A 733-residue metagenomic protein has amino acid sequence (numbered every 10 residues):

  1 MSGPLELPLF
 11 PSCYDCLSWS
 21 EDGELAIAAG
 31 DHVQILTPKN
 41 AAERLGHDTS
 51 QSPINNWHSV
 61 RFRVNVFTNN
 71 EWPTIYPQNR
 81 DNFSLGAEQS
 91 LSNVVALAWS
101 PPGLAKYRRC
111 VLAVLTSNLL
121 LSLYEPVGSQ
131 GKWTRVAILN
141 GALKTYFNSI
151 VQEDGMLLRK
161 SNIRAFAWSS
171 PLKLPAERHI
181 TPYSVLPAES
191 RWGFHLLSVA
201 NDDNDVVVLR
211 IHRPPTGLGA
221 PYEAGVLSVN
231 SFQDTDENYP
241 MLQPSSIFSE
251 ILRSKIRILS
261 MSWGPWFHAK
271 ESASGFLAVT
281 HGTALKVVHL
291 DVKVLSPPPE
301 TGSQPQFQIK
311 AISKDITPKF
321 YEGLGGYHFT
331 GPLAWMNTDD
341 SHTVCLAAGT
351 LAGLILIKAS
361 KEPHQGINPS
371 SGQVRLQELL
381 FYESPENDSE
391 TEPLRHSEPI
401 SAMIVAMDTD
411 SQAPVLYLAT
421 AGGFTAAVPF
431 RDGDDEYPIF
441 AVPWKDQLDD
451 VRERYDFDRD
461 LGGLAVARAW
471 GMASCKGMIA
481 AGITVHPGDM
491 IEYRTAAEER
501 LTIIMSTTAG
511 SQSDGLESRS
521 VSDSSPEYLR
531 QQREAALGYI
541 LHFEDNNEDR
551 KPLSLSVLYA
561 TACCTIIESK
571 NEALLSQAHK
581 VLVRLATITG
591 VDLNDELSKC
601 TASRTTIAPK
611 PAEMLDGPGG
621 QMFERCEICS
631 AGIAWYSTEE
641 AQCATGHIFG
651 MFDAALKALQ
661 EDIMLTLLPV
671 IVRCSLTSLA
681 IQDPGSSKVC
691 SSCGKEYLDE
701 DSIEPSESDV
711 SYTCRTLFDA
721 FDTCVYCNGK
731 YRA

Functional and structural regions predicted by a protein language model:
M1-A26, D31-L45, S52, N79-N82 (+4 more regions): C-terminal scaffolding/assembly regions of large eukaryotic complex subunits
M1-L5, G23-A87, L120-Y146, D154 (+3 more regions): Beta-propeller domains
P8-S20, G86-R108, D154-W192, E250-S272 (+4 more regions): Structural signature of eukaryotic scaffold interfaces centered on beta-propeller domains
E21, A29-D31, R108, L115-N118 (+9 more regions): Short loop/turn segments that connect beta-strands within the blades of beta-propeller domains, predominantly WD40
L25-A26, L112-A113, S198, L277-A278 (+3 more regions): Structural core positions within WD40/WD-like beta-propeller blades
D31, K39, G103, N118 (+14 more regions): Residue-level signature of beta-propeller blades and closely related beta-rich strand-turn architectures in secreted
Q34-P38, L97, L121-P126, F166 (+7 more regions): WD40-repeat beta-propellers
S190-H195, V199-K361: Beta-propeller domains
